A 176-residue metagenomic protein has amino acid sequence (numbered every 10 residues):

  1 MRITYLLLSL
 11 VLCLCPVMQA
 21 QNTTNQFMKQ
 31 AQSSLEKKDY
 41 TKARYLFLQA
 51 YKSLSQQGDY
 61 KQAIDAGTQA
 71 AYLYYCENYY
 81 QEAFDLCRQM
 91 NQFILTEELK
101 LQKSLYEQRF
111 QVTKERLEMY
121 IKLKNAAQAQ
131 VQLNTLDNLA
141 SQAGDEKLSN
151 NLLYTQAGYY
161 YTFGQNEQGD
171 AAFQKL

Functional and structural regions predicted by a protein language model:
M1-Y5: Positively charged n-region of N-terminal signal peptides that target proteins for export
L7-C15: Bacterial N-terminal signal peptides
Q19-L176: A "functional boundary" signal
